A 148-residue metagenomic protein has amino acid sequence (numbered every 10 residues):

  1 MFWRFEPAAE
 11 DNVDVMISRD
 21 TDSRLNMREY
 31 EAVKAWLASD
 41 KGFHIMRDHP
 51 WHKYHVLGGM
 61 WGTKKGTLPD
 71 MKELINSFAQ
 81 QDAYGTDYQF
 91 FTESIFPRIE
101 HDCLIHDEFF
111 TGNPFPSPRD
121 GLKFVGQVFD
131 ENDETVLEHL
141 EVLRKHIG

Functional and structural regions predicted by a protein language model:
M1-F5, Y30, D87-Q89: Conserved glycosyltransferase catalytic-site signature
M1-V15, R24: Active-site-proximal specificity loops/subdomain of glycosyltransferases
A9-D11, L37, K53-H55, T135-V136: Extracellular/periplasmic catalytic domains that process cell-envelope and extracellular macromolecules
V15, K41, G58-W61: Small-molecule pocket liners
T21: Active-site acidic catalytic loop and adjacent metal/ATP-binding pocket of ATP-dependent phosphoryl transfer enzymes
L25-V56: Conserved donor-nucleotide/metal-binding helix-loop-beta segment in metal-dependent transferases, i.e., the alpha-helix
P50-W51, M60-G148: Catalytic core and acceptor-binding pocket of nucleotide-sugar-dependent glycosyltransferases
